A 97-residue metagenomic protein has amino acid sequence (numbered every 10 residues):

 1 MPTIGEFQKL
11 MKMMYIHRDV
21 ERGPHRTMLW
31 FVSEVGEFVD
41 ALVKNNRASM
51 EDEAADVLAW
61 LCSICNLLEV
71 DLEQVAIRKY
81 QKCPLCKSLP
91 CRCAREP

Functional and structural regions predicted by a protein language model:
M1-A54, L58-P97: Flexible "arm" and connector segments at domain edges
